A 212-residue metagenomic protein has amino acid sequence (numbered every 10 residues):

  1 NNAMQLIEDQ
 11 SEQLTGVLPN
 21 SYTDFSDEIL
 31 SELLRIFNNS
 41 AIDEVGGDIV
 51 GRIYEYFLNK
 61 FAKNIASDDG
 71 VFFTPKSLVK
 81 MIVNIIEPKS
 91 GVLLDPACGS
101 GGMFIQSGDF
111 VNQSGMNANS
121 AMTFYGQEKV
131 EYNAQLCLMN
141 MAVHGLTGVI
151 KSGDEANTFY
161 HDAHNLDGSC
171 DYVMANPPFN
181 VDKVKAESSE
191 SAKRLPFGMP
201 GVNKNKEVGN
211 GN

Functional and structural regions predicted by a protein language model:
N1-K89, V149-S152, N157-Y160: Non-catalytic, mostly N-terminal accessory regions of nucleic-acid modification and defense proteins
S11-S21, N39-D48, C98-G102, A121 (+2 more regions): Phosphate-binding glycine-rich loops and adjacent basic patches that engage nucleotide phosphates, nucleic-acid
N64, N119-S120, M199: A short, mixed-charge helix-start or loop-turn motif at secondary-structure junctions
D68-A175, N180-D182, E187-S189: Conserved S-adenosyl-L-methionine
F179-N212: Mobile active-site "lid"/loop adjacent to the S-adenosyl-L-methionine
